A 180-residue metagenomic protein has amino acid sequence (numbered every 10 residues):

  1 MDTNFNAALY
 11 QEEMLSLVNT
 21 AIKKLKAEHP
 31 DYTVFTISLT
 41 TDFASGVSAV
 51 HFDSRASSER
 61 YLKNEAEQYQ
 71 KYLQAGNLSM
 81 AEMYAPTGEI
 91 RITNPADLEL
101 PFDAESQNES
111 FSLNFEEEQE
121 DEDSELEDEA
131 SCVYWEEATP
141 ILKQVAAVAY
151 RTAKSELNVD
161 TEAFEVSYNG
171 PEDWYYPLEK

Functional and structural regions predicted by a protein language model:
M1-L9, L15, K23-H29, D53-A66 (+1 more regions): Acidic, proline/glycine-rich low-complexity IDRs
T40-D42, N169: Short loop/turn motifs enriched for small/polar and acidic residues
G46-D53: A short acidic (Asp/Glu
E67-A130: Low-complexity, serine/threonine/proline-enriched polar segments
